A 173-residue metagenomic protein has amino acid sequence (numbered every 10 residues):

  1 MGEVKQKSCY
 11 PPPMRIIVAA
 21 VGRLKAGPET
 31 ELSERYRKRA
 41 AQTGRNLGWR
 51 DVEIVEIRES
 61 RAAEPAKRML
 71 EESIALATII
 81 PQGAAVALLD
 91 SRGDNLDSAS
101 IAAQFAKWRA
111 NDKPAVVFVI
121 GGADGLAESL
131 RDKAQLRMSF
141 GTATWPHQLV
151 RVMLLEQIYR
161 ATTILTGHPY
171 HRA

Functional and structural regions predicted by a protein language model:
M1-P13: N-terminal amphipathic/basic-hydrophobic helices that include classical n-h-c signal peptides and signal-anchor
Y10, K107-A127: Ser/Thr/Gly-rich flexible loops in soluble cytosolic domains mediating phosphotransfer, phosphorylation
Y10-G44: N-terminal beta1-alpha1 ligand-phosphate binding loop
R15-A19, E53, V117: A structural signal for isolated positions on well-ordered beta-strands in alpha/beta enzyme cores
V18, A87, G121, L154: Conserved RecA-like P-loop NTPase ATPase core
L24, S91-D94, G122-G125: Short glycine-rich anion-binding loops that position phosphate/pyrophosphate groups of nucleotides and phosphorylated
G48-V116: S-adenosyl-L-methionine/SAH cofactor-binding core of RNA-modifying enzymes
D124, E128-A173: Structured adenosyl-cofactor binding patch, chiefly the S-adenosyl-L-methionine
